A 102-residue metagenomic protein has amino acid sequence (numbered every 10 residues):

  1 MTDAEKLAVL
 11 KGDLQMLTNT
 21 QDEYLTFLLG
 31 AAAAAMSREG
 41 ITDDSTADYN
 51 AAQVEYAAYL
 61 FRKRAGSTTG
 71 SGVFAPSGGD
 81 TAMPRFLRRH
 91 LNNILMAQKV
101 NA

Functional and structural regions predicted by a protein language model:
M1-A102: Divalent metal-cofactor coordination and adjacent catalytic microenvironments
